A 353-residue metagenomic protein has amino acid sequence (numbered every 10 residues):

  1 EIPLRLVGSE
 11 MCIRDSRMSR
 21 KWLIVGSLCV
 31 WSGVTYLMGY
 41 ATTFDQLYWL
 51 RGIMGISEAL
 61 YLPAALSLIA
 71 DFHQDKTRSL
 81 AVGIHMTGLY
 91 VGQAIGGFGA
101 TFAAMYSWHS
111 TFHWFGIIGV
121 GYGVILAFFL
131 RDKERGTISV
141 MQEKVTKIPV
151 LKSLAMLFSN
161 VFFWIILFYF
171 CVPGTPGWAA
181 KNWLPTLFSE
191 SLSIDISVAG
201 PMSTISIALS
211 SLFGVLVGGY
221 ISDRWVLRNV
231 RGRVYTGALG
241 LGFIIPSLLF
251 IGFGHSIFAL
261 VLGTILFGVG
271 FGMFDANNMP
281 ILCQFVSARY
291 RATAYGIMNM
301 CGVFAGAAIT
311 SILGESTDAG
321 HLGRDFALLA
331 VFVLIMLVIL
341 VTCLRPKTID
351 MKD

Functional and structural regions predicted by a protein language model:
E1-G8, I13: Single conserved hydrophobic/aromatic residue that forms the stacking wall/gate of nucleotide- or nucleobase-binding
M18-S19, Y40-Q46, Q74, G254-H255: Helix-breaking motifs and short loop linkers at transmembrane-helix boundaries and internal kinks in secondary membrane
W22-Y36, G232-L248: Structural signature of the two symmetry-related core transmembrane helices
L50-G88: Cytoplasmic helix-loop-helix junction between adjacent transmembrane helices in 12-TM secondary transporters
H85, L89-D132: Helix-loop-helix hairpin linking two adjacent transmembrane segments in secondary transporters
A104-I117, G232-Y235, E315-F332: A membrane-interface helix-boundary motif in multi-pass transporters
E134-I166, S191: Juxtamembrane intracellular "pre-TM" segments in multi-pass secondary transporters
N160-L216, D275, M279, T310: Extracytoplasmic gate region of multi-pass secondary transporters
